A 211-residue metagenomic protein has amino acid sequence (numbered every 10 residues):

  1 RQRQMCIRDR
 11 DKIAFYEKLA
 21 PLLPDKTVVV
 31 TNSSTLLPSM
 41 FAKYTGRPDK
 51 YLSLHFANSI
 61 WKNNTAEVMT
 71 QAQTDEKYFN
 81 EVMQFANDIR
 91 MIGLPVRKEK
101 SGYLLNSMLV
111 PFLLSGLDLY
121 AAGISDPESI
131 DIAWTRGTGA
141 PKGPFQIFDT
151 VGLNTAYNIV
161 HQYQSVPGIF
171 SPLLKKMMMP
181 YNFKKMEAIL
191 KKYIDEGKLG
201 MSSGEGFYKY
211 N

Functional and structural regions predicted by a protein language model:
R1, V30, G204: Residue-level signature of catalytic and energy-coupling elements of molecular machines, predominantly ATP/GTP-dependent
Q2-I7: Short, small-residue-biased leader/transition segments that mark boundaries at the very start of proteins
R8-K18: Glycine/threonine-rich flexible loop motifs
I13, V28-R97, Y103-N106: Rossmann-fold dinucleotide-binding core
L23-P24: Helix-to-beta-strand junctions that scaffold the AdoMet/dcAdoMet cofactor pocket in Class I SAM-dependent enzymes
E76-N80, N87-K100, L117, A121-N211: NAD(P)-dependent Rossmann-like dehydrogenase/reductase catalytic/cofactor-binding core
G102-V110, D131: An alpha-helix initiation/capping motif
S107-F112, R136-T138: Short acidic alpha-helix initiation/capping motifs at coil-to-helix transition points, especially at protein N-termini
